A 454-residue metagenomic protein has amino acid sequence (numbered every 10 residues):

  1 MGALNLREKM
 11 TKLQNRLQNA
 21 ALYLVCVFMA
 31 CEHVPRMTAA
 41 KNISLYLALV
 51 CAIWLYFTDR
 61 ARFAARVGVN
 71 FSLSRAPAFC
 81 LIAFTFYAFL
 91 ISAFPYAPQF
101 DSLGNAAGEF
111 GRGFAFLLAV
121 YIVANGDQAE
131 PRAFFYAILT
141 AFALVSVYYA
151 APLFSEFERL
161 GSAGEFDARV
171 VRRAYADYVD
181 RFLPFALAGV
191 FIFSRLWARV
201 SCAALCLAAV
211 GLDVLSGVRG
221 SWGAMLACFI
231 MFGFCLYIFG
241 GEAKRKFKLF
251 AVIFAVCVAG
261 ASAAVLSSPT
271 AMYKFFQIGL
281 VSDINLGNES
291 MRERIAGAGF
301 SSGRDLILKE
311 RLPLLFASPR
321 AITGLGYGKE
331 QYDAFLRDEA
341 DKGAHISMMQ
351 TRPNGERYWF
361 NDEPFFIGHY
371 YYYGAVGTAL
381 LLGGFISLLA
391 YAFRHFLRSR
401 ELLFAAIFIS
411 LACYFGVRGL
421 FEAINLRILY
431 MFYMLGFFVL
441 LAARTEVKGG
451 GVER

Functional and structural regions predicted by a protein language model:
M1-L90, Q99-D101, Q128-R132, Y136 (+3 more regions): Transmembrane signal-anchor hairpin modules in multi-pass inner-membrane enzymes, especially those that act on
E32-L45, A204-E242, S262-T270, Y373-G377 (+1 more regions): Helix-loop-helix junctions and helix-breaking kinks within/between transmembrane helices of multi-pass membrane
L47-V50, F229, G384, F404-G419 (+1 more regions): Transmembrane alpha-helices of multi-pass inner-membrane enzymes
R75, Y358-N361, Y372-C413: Hydrophobic transmembrane alpha-helices and their immediate junctions
R75-L90, P98-A124, A133-F142, S146 (+1 more regions): Aromatic-anchored transmembrane helix interface
E130-R159, R173-F239: Alpha-helical transmembrane segments of multi-pass inner-membrane proteins
L215, L236-I295, P313-A317: A membrane-periplasm/extracellular boundary helix in multi-pass inner-membrane enzymes that assemble envelope glycans
A298-Y373: Long extracytoplasmic/lumenal interhelical loops at the membrane interface of multi-pass membrane proteins
